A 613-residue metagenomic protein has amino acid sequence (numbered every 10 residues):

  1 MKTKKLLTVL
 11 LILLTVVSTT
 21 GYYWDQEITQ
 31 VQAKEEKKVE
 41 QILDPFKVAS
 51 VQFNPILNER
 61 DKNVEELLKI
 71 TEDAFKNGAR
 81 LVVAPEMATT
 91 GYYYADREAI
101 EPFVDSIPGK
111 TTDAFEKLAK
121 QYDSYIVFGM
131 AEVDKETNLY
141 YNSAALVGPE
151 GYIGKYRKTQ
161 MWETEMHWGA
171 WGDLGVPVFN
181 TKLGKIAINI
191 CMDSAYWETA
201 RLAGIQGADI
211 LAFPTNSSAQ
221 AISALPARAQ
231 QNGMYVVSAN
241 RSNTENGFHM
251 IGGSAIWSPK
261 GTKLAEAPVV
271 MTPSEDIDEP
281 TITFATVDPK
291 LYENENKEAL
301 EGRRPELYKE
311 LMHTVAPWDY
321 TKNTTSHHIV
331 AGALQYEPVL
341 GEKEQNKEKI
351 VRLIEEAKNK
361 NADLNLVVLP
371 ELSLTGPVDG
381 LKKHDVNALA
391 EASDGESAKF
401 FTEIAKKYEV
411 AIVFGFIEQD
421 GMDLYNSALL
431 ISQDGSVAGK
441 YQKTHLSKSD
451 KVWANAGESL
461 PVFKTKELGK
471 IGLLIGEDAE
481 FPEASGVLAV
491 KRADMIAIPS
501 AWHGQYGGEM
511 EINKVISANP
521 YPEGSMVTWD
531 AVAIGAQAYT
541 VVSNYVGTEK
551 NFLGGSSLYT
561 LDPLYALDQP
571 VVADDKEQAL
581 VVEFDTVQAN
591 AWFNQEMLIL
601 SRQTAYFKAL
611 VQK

Functional and structural regions predicted by a protein language model:
M1-V9: N-terminal Sec-pathway targeting helices
L11-T19: Hydrophobic core
S18-E35: Sec-dependent signal peptide cleavage junction
E40-L57, K322-E344: Short beta-strand segments enriched in small/hydrophobic residues
R60, E65-P149, T215-M234, E355-G439 (+1 more regions): Cys-nucleophile CN-hydrolase/nitrilase-fold catalytic domain and related Cys-dependent amidase chemistry that acts on
D105-V127, S194-T283, A390-A411, E480-A579: CN hydrolase (nitrilase-like) catalytic-core segments centered on the catalytic cysteine and neighboring Lys/Glu
D134-D209, P214-T215, A221-S223, M250 (+9 more regions): Active-site catalytic loop in hydrolytic enzyme cores
N180-K182, Q206, N232, V237 (+7 more regions): RNA-binding accessory domains that recognize and position tRNA/RNA substrates
